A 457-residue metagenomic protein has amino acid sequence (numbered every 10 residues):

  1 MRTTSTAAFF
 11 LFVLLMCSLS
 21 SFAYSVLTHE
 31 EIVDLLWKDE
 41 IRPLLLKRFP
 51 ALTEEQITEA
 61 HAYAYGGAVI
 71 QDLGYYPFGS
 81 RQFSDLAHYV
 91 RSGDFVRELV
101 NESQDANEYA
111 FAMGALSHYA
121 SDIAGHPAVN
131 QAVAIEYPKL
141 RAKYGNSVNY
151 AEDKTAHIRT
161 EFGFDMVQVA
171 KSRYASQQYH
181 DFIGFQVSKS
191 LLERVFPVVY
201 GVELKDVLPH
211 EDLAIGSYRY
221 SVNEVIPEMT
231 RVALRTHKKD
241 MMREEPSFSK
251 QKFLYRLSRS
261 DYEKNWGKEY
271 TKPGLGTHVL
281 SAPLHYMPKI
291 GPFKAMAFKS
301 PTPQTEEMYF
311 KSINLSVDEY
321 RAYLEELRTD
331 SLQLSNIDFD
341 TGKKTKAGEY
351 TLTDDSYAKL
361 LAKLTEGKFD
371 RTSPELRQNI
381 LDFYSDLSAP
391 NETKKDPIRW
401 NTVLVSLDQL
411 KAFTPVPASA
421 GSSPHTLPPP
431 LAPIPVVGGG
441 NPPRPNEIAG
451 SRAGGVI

Functional and structural regions predicted by a protein language model:
M1-F9: Bacterial N-terminal signal peptides that target proteins for export
A8-S18: Bacterial N-terminal signal peptides
S21-A110, I123-D206, R235-K239, Q251-P435 (+1 more regions): N-terminal, motif-rich segments that launch catalysis or mediate targeting to/interaction with membranes, typified by
A115, Y119-I123: Catalytic glutamate of the conserved HExxH
E211-D212: Glycine-rich loop/hinge motif
I215-V225: Eukaryote-specific, cytoplasm-facing alpha-helical/coiled-coil scaffolding segments in long proteins
G438-N441: Intrinsic, low-complexity polybasic segments
